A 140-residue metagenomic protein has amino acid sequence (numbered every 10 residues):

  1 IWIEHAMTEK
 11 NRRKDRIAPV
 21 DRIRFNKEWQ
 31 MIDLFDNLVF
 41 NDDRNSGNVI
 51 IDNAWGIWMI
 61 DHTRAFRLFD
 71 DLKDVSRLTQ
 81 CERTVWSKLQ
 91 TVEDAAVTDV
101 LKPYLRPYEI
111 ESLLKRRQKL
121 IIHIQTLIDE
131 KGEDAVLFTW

Functional and structural regions predicted by a protein language model:
I1-W140: Phosphate/dinucleotide-binding and metal-coordinating scaffold of catalytic cores in nucleotide-dependent enzymes
